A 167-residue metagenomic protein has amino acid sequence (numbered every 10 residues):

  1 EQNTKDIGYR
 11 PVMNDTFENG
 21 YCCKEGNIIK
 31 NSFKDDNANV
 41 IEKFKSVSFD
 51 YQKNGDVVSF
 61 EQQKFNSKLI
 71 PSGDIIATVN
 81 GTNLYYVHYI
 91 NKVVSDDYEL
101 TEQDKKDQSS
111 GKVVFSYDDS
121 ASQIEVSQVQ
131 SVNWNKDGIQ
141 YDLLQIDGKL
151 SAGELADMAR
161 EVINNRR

Functional and structural regions predicted by a protein language model:
E1-K136: Short, solvent-exposed recognition patches
N135-R167: Surface-exposed amphipathic alpha-helical segments
